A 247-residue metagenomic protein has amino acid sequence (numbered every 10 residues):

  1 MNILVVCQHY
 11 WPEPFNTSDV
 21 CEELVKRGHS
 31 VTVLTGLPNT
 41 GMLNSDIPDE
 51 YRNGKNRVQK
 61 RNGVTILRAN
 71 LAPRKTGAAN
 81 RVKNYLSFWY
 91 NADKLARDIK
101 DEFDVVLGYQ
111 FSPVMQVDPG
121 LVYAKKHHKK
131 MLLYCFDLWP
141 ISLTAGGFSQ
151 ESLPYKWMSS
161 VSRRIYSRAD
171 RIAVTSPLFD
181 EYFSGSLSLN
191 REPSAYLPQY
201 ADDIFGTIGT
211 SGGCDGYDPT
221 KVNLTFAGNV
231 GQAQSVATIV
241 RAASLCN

Functional and structural regions predicted by a protein language model:
M1-G54, Q59, R171: N-terminal subdomain of nucleotide-sugar transferases
V6, T175, L197, F226-G228: Short hydrophobic "strand-cap" motifs at the C-terminus of beta-strands
P14, Y85-D93, R97, V105-F136 (+1 more regions): An aromatic- and histidine-rich active-site surface loop
T35-D98: A conserved catalytic-core segment of Leloir-type glycosyltransferases
L37, L178, L197-Y200: Carbohydrate-associated surface elements
D49-R57, D202, G206-N223: A short helix/loop element that forms part of the nucleotide-sugar donor recognition site in Leloir-type
M115, V122-K126, S152-I172: Membrane-proximal helix-turn-helix segments that form the acceptor-binding/catalytic region of lipid-linked
A201, D215-Q234, V240-S244: Conserved donor-binding/catalytic core segment of Leloir-type glycosyltransferases
